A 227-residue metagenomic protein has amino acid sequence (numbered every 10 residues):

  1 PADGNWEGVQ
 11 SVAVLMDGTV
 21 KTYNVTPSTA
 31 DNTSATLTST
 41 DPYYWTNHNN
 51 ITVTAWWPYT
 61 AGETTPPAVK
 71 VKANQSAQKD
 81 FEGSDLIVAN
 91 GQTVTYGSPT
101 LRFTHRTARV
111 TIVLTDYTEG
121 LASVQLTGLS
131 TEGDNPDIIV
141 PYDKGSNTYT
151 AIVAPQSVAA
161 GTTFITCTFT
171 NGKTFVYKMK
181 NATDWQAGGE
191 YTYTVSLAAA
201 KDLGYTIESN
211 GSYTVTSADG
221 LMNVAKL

Functional and structural regions predicted by a protein language model:
P1-T118, Y149-Q156, Y177-M179, T183-V195 (+1 more regions): Short, low-hydrophobicity acidic/polar segments
Q10-V14, T163-C167, G204-Y205: Short polybasic amphipathic segments
Y23-V25, V94, V140-Y142, Y205-I207: Assembly/interface hotspot detector across virion components, adhesins/toxins, and nucleic-acid enzymes
A30, S34, S39, T65-P66 (+6 more regions): N-terminal compositionally biased, intrinsically disordered segments and leader/signal-like regions
N49-A55, T163, S212, L227: Hydrophobic beta-strand segments of well-ordered beta-sheets in folded domains
A122-G189, A199: Contiguous ligand/interfacial binding patches
K201-L227: Surface-exposed repetitive/solenoidal architectures
